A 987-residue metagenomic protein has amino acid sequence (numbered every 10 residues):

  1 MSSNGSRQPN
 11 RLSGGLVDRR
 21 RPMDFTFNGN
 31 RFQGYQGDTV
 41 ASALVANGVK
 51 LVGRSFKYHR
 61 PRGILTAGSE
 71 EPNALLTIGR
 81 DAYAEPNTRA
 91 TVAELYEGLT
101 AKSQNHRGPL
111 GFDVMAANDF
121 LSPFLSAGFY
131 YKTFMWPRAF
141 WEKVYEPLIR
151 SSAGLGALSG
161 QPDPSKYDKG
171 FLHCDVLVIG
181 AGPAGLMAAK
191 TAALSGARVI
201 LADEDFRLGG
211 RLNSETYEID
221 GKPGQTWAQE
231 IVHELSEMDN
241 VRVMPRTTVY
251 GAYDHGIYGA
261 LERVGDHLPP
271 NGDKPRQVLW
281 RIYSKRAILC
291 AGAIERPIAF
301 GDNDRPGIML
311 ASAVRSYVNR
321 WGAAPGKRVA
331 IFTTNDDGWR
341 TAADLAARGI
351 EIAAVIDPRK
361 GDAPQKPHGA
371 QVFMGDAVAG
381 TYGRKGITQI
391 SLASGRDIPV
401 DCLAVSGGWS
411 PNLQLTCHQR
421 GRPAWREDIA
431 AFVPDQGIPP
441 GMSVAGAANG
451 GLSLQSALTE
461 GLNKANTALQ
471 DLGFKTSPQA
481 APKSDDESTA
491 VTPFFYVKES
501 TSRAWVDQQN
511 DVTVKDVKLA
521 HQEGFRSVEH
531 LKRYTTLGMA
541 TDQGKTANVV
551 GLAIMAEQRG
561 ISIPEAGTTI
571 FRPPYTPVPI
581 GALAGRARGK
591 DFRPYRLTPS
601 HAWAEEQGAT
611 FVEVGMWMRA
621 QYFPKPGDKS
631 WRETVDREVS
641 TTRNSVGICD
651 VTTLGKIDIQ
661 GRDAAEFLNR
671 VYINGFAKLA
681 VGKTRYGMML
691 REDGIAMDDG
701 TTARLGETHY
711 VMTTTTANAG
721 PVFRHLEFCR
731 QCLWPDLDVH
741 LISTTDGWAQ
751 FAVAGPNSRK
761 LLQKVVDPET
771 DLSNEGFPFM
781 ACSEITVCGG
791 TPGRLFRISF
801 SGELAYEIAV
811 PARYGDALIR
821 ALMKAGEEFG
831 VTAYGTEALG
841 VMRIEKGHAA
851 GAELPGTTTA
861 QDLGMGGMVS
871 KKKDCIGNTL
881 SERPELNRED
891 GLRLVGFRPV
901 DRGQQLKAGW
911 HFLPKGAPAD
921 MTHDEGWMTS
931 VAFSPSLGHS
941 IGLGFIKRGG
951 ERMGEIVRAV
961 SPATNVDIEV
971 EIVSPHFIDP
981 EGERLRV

Functional and structural regions predicted by a protein language model:
S2-L597, G747: Residues forming the flavin
F27, I78, L392-S394, V614 (+4 more regions): Structural motif
N30-F32, W280-I282, R396-I398, D698 (+3 more regions): Short beta-strand segments
S42-V52, R662-L679, K764-E769: A short, contiguous, amphipathic alpha-helix enriched in charged residues
A293, I438, F525, D636-T652 (+3 more regions): Residues forming anionic-ligand binding surfaces in small-molecule and nucleic-acid pockets of primarily soluble enzymes
V550, E557-L690, I695: Acidic, proline/glycine-enriched N-terminal capping motif
L597-H601, E605-E606, R619, G706-T708 (+1 more regions): Conserved, structured C-terminal
A677-F728: Well-ordered mid-protein domain cores that form the structural environment of catalytic cofactors
